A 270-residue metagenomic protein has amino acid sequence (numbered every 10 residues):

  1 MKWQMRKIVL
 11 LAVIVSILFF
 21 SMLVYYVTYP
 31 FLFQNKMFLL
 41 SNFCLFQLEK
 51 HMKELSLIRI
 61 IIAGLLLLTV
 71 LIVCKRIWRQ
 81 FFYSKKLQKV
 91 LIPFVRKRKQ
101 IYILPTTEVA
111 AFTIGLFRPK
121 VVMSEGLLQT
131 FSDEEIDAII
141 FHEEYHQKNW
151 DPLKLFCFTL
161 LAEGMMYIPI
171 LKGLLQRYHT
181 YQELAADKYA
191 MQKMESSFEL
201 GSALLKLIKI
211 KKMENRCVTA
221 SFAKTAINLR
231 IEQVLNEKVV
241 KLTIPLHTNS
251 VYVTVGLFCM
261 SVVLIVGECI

Functional and structural regions predicted by a protein language model:
M1-R6, T219-I270: Cytosolic-facing loops and C-terminal tails of multi-pass membrane proteins
M1-Y102, K241, V263-I270: Hydrophobic or amphipathic, alpha-helical segments that drive membrane association/targeting
I101-P119: Catalytic zinc-binding patch centered on the HExxH motif and its immediate surroundings that defines zinc-dependent
F117-I136, R216: Alpha-helical transmembrane segments of multi-pass integral membrane proteins, characterized by long hydrophobic
M123, E134-L155, A186-D187: Active-site recognition of the HExxH zinc-binding catalytic motif
E144-E163, K172, E195-F198: Catalytic Zn2+-binding segment of zinc metalloproteases
Y167-I168, R177: Solvent-exposed, charged amphipathic helical/linker segments at domain boundaries
G173-R230, V239: Short helix/loop segments within enzyme catalytic domains that coordinate or immediately flank catalytic cofactors
